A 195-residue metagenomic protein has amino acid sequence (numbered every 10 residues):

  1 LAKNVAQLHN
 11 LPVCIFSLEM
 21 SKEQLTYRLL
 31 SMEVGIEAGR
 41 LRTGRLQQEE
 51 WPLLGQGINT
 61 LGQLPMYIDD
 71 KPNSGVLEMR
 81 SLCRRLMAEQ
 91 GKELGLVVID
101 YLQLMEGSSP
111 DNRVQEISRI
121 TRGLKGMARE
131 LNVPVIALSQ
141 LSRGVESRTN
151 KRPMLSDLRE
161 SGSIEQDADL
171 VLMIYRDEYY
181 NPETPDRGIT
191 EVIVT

Functional and structural regions predicted by a protein language model:
L1: N-terminal cationic and glycine-rich segments that engage phosphates or anionic surfaces
N4-E93, G107: Cytosolic-facing regulatory segments adjacent to core modules
L8-V13, Q63, L94, I99-L102 (+3 more regions): Active-site lining segments that contact anionic ligands and/or coordinate catalytic metals
L18, L46, Y101-L102, Q140-L141 (+1 more regions): Short, ordered loop/turn segments at secondary-structure junctions
S21-L25, E37, L46, E50-G57 (+7 more regions): Helical mechanochemical/support elements of P-loop NTPase systems and associated helical scaffolds
Q24-L25, L104-S108, G144-S147: Short acidic/His/Gly/Ser-rich catalytic and metal-binding motifs that mark active-site loops of diverse hydrolases
R85, E93-A137: Helical hairpin unit composed of two closely spaced alpha helices linked by a short loop
E116-T195: Phosphate-binding/switch region of NTP-binding enzymes
